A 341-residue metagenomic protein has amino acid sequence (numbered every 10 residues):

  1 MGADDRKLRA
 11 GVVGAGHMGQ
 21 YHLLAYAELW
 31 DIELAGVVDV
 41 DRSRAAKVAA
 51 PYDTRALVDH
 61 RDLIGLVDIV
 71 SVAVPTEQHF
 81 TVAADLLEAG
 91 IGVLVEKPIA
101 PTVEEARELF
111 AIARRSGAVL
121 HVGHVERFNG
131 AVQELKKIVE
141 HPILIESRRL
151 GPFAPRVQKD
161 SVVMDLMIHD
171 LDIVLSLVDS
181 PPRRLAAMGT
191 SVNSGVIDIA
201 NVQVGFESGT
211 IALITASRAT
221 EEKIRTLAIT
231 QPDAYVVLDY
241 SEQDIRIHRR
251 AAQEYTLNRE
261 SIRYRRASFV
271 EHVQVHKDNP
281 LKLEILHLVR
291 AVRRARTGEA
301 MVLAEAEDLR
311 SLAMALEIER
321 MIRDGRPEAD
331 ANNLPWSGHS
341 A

Functional and structural regions predicted by a protein language model:
M1-D4, S71, H287-A341: C-terminal helix-rich "cap/oligomerization" subdomain common to oxidoreductases
M1-Y52: N-terminal Rossmann-like dinucleotide-binding module
H22, Y52-L109: Beta-loop-alpha module in the N-terminal Rossmann-like domain of NAD(P)-dependent dehydrogenases, especially those
V58, V95, L120-V122, E146 (+1 more regions): Hydrophobic residues in well-ordered beta-strands that form the structural core
A100-V157: A contiguous active-site-proximal alpha/beta segment in oxidoreductase catalytic domains
G123-G130, F153-R184, D198: Mid-domain beta-loop-alpha active-site segment that forms a flexible, acidic cofactor/metal-binding surface
L171-R246, D278-T297, E317-I318, N333-A341: Contiguous beta-strand/loop segments that form the cofactor/metal-binding neighborhood of enzyme cores
